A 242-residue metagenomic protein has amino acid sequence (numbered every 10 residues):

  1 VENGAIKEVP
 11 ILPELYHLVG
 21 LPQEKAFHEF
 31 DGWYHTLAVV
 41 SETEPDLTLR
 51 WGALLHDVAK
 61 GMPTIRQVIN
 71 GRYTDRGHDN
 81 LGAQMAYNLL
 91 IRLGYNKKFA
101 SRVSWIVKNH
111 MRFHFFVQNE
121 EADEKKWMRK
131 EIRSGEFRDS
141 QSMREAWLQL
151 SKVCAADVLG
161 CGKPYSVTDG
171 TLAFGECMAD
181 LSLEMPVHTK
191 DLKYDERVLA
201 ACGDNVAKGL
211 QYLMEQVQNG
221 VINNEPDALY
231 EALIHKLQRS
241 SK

Functional and structural regions predicted by a protein language model:
V1-E14, L18, S151-Y165: Structured, non-catalytic alpha/beta "coupling" segments that mediate domain-domain communication and provide generic
V9-L12, L93-V103, C202-L210: Short, surface-exposed acidic
L12-A38, T64-R72: Active-site flanking loop/helix segments enriched in acidic
E14-L21, D57, R102-H110, D123-K125 (+3 more regions): A glycine-rich phosphate-binding loop feature that marks nucleotide/adenosyl-phosphate handling sites
H28-G32, G77-Q84, H188-Y194, K208: Short acidic alpha-helix initiation/capping motifs at coil-to-helix transition points, especially at protein N-termini
L37-Y165: Divalent metal-dependent catalytic cores for phosphoryl transfer on phosphate-bearing substrates
N88, G160-K242: Charged substrate- and nucleic-acid-binding regions of tRNA-handling and nucleotidyl-transfer enzymes, centered on
